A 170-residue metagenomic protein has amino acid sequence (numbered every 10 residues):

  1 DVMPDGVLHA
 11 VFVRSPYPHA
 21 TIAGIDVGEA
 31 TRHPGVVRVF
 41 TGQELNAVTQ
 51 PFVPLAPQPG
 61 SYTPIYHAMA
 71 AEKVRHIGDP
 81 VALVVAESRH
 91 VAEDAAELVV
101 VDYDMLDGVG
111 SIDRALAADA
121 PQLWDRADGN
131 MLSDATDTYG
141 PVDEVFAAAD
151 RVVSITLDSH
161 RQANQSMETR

Functional and structural regions predicted by a protein language model:
D1-R170: Structural alpha/beta core scaffold segments of enzyme domains
